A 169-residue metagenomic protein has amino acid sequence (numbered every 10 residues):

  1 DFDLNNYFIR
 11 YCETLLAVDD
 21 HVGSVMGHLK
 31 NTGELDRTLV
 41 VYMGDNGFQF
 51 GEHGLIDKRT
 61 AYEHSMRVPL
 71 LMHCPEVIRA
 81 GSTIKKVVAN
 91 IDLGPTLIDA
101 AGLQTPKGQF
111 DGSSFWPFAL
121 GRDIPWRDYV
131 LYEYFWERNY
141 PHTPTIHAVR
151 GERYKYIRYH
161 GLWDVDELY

Functional and structural regions predicted by a protein language model:
D1-V88, A100-Q109, R158-D166: Active-site-proximal cap/lid insertion segments
N46-E52, I91-G94, D99-Y169: C-terminal cap/loop subdomain of S1 sulfatases and analogous C-terminal strand-loop tails that border
